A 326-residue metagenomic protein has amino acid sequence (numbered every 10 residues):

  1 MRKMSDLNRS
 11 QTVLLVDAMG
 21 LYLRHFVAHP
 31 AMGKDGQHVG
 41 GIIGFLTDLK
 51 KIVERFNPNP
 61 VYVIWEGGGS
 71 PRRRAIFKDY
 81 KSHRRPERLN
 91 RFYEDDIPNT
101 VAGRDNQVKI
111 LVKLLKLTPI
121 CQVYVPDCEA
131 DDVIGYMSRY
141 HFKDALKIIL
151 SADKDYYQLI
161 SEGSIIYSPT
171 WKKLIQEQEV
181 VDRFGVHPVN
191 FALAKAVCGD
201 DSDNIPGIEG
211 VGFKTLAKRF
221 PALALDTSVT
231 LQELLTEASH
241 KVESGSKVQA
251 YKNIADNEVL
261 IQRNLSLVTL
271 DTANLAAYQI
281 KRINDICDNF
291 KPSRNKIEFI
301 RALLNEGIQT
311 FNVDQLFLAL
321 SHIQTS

Functional and structural regions predicted by a protein language model:
M1, C128-R139, G185-K195: Short, motif-level signal for alpha-helix interfacial/capping segments enriched in acidic residues and aromatics/proline
S5-L150, Y156-L174, T269, N274-N289: Noncatalytic, basic helical substrate-engagement surface that gates or grips nucleic-acid strands
S5-S10, R55-W65, S82-P86, T118-C121 (+2 more regions): Non-catalytic nucleic-acid-binding/docking modules located in mid-to-C-terminal regions of nucleic-acid enzymes
V108-K109, A152, A192-V197: Intrinsically disordered, low-complexity segments enriched in polar/charged residues with Gly/Pro, especially when
